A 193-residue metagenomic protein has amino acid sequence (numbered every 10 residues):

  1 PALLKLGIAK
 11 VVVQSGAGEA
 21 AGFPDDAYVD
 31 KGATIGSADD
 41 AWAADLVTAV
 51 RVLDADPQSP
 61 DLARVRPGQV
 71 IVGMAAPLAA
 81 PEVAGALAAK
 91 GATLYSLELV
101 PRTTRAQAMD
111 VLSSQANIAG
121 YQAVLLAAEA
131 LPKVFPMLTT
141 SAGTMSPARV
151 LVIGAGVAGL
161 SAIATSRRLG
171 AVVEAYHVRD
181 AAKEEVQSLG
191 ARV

Functional and structural regions predicted by a protein language model:
P1-A86, K90: An N-terminal-biased, well-structured beta-alpha scaffold segment characteristic of Rossmann-like dinucleotide-binding
P1-F23, K133-V193: Glycine-rich phosphate/diphosphate-binding loop of Rossmann-like nucleotide-binding domains
F23, W42, R66, L78 (+5 more regions): Conserved active-site and cofactor/substrate-binding residues in soluble primary-metabolism enzymes
F23-D26, T48-V50, A106-D110, V186-S188: Short secondary-structure transition/capping segments
Y28-G32, L112-Q115, G190-V193: Short, hinge-like loop/turn segments at secondary-structure boundaries
A55-R149: Glycine/serine-rich phosphate-binding loop and adjoining beta1-alpha1 elements at the start of nucleotide-handling
